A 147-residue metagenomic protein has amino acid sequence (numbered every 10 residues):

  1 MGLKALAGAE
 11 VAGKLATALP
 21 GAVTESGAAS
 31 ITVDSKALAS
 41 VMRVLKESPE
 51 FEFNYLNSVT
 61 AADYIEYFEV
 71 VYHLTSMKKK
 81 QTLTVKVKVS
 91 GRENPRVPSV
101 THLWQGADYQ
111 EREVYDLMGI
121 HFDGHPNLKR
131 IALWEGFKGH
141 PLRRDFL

Functional and structural regions predicted by a protein language model:
M1-L147: Terminal low-complexity/charged segments
